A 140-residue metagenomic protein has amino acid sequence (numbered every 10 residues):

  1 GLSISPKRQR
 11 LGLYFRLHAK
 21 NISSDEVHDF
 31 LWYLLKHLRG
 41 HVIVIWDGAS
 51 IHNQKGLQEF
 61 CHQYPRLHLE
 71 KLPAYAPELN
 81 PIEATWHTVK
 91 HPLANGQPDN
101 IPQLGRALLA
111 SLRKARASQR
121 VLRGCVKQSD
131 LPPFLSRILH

Functional and structural regions predicted by a protein language model:
G1-H41: Electropositive, glycine- and tryptophan-enriched low-complexity nucleic-acid-binding patches
G1-L2, L31, D47, N80 (+1 more regions): Generic structural signal for small/hydrophobic residues in well-ordered secondary structure, especially within
R16-H18, D47, L72-A74: Conserved beta-strand termini and adjacent loop/short-helix elements that scaffold enzyme active sites in alpha/beta
D29, K55-G56, E83-A84: Generic recognition of short, well-ordered alpha-helical segments
G40-N53, Y75, N80: Acidic/histidine-rich, metal-coordinating catalytic segments
Q54-Y64: Short, aromatic/basic amphipathic alpha-helical patches
P65-A84: RNase H-like polynucleotidyl transferase catalytic core
I82-H140: C-terminal anion-handling pockets and recognition modules
